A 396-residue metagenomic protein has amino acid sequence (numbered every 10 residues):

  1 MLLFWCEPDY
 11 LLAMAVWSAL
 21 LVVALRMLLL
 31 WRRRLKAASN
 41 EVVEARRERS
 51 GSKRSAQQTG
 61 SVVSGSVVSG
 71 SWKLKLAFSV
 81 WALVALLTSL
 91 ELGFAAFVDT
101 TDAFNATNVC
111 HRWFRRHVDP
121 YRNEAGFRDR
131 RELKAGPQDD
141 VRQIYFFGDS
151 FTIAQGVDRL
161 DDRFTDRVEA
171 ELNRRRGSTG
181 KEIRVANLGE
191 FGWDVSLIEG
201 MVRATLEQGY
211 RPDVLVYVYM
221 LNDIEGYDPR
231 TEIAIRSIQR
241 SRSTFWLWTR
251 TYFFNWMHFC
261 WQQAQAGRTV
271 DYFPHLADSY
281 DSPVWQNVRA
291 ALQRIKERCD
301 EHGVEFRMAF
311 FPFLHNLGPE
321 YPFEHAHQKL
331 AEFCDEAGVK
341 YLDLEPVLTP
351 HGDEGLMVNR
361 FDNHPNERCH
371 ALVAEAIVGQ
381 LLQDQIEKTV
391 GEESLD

Functional and structural regions predicted by a protein language model:
M1-R33: Membrane-embedded alpha-helical segments of integral membrane proteins
R33-W72: Membrane-interfacial, low-structure loops and terminal tails that flank and connect transmembrane helices in multi-pass
F78-L92: Hydrophobic membrane-insertion alpha-helices, especially the h-region of bacterial N-terminal signal peptides
F94-S178, L348-G352, R360: Membrane/wall-proximal cationic-aromatic binding patches
Y145, A154-R240: Conserved SGNH/GDSL esterase-like catalytic core that processes O-acyl groups on lipids and polysaccharides
V195, E199, W285, R289 (+1 more regions): Short, amphipathic alpha-helical "lid/cap" segments that border enzyme active or binding sites
M220-C334, V339, L344-G355, N359 (+2 more regions): Serine-dependent acyl-ester chemistry module
K340, R360-D396: Histidine-centered active-site loop/cap adjacent to the catalytic His in serine esterases/O-acetyl transfer systems
